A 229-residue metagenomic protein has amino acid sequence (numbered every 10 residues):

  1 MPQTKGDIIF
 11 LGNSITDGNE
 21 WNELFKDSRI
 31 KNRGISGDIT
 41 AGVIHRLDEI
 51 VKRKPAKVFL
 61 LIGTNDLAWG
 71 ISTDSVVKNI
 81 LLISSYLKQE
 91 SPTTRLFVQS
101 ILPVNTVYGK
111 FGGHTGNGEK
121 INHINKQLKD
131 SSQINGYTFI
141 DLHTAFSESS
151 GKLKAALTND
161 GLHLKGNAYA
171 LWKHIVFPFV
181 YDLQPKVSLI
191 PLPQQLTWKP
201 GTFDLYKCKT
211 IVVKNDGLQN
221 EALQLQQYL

Functional and structural regions predicted by a protein language model:
M1-K57: Serine-esterase "nucleophile elbow" of acetyl-processing enzymes
M1-Q3, Y181-K186: Sec-dependent signal peptide cleavage junction
Q3, R53, S91, L205-Y206: Short, flexible coil/linker segments at domain boundaries that flank nucleotide/cofactor-interacting
I8, V58, L96, K209-I211: Conserved hydrophobic helix-helix packing surfaces used for dimerization/oligomerization
L11-G12, Q99, K214: Short hydrophobic segments within beta-strands
E23-R29, I44-L183: Alpha-helical cap/lid subdomain in secreted, periplasmic, or secretory-pathway luminal O-acyl-processing enzymes
A41, A170, L223: Alpha-helical elements of the RecA-like P-loop NTPase motor core of helicases
Q184-L229: Acidic, contiguous N-terminal accessory segments
